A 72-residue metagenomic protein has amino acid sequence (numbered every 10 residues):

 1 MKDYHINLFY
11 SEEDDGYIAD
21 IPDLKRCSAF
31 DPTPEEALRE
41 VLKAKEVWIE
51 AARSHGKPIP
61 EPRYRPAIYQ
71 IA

Functional and structural regions predicted by a protein language model:
M1-H5, R39-A72: Short, charged, surface-exposed hinge/linker loops at domain edges that act as mobile lids or interdomain connectors
N7-F9, F30, Q70: Generic structural detector for well-ordered beta-strands
F9-L24: Short aromatic-glycine-(Arg/Gly/Cys) micro-motifs in beta-strand/loop hairpins
D15, F30, H55: Short glycine-rich loop/turn motifs that provide flexible caps or phosphate-binding loops at active sites
P22, S28, K57: Flexible, active-site-adjacent loop/turn segments at secondary-structure boundaries
K25-E36: A short, exposed loop/beta-hairpin motif centered on an aromatic-Gly-Thr core
